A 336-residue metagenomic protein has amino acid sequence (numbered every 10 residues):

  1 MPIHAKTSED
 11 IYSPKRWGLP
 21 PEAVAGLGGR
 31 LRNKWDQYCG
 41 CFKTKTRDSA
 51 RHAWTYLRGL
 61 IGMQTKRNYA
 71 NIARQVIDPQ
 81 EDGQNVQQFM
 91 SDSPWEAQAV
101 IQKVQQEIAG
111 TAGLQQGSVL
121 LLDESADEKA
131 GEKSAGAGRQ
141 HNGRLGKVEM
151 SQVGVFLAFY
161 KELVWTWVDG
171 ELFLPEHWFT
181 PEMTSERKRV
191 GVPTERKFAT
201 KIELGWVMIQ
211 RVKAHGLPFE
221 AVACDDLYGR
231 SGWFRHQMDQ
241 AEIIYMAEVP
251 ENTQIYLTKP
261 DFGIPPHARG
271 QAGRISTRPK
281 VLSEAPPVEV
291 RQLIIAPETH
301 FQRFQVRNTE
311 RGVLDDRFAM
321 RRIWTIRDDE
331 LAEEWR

Functional and structural regions predicted by a protein language model:
M1-S91: Gly/serine-rich nucleotide phosphate-binding loop at the start of the catalytic core of nucleotide/ADP-ribose-handling
R51-T55, Q64-N68, E81-N85, W95-V104 (+3 more regions): Generic alpha-helix structural propensity
M63, Q75, T111-L114, H215 (+1 more regions): Alpha-helix C-cap/termination motif
I72-A73, Q116-A130, L157, A221-R230 (+1 more regions): Short, conserved catalytic/metal-binding motifs centered on acidic residues
D82-F89, R144-F219, D329-R336: Electropositive, glycine- and tryptophan-enriched low-complexity nucleic-acid-binding patches
F89-E176, R187: Active-site-proximal, Lys/Arg-enriched surface segment that forms a nucleic-acid-binding/basic interface patch
L163-V190, T194, I255-R336: An anionic, glycine-rich sequence signature occurring as long contiguous blocks
E186-H267: Domain-level cores of phosphate- or acyl-group-handling catalytic modules
